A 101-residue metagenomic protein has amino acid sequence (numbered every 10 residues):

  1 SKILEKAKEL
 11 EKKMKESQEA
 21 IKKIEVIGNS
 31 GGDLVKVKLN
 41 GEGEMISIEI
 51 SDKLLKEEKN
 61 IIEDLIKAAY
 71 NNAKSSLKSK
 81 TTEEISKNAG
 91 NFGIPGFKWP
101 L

Functional and structural regions predicted by a protein language model:
S1-I27, S75-L101: Long amphipathic alpha-helical segments used for membrane anchoring, targeting, substrate engagement, or oligomerization
A7, G43, I66: Residue-level signature of catalytic and energy-coupling elements of molecular machines, predominantly ATP/GTP-dependent
V26-I48, L54-E57: N-terminal intrinsically disordered, cationic/polar leader segments that include organellar targeting peptides
D33-K36, A69, F92, G96-W99: Alpha-helix boundary/capping detector
K56-D64, S76: Residues at secondary-structure transition points
